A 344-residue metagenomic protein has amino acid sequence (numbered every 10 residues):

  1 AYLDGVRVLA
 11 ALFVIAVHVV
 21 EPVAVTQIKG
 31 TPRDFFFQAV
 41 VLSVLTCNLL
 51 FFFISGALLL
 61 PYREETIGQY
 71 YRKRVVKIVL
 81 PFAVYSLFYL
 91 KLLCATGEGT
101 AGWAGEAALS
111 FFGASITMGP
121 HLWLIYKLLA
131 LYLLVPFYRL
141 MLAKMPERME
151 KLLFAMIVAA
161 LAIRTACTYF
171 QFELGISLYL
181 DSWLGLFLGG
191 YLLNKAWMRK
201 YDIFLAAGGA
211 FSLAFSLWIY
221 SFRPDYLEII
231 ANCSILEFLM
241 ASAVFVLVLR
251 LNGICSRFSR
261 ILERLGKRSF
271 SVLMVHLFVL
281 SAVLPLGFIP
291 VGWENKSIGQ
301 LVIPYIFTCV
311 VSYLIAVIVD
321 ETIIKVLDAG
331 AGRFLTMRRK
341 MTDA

Functional and structural regions predicted by a protein language model:
Y2-P61, I78-S86: Functionally critical transmembrane alpha-helices in membrane proteins and complexes, commonly lining
L12-V19, S86-L87, A155-Y169, G209-R223 (+1 more regions): Aromatic-anchored segments of alpha-helical transmembrane domains
F36-N48, F111-K127, A166-L186, L217-A243 (+1 more regions): Interfacial loop-to-helix transition and helix-capping segments at the boundaries of transmembrane helices
V41-L50, P61-L93, G97-P120, Y126-L131 (+4 more regions): Transmembrane alpha-helical segments and their boundary/interface "anchor" motifs in multi-pass integral membrane
F51, L60, Y89-N194: Hydrophobic alpha-helical segments with transmembrane-like composition
R63-K73, Y138-E150, L193-L205, Y226-L227 (+1 more regions): Membrane-interface helix-boundary motifs at transmembrane edges
D181, M198-E263, R268-S271, F278-G287 (+1 more regions): Alpha-helical transmembrane segments and terminal signal-anchor/GPI-anchor hydrophobic tails, characterized by long
G287-P290, E321-A344: Membrane-proximal cytoplasmic C-terminal regulatory module of class A 7TM GPCRs
